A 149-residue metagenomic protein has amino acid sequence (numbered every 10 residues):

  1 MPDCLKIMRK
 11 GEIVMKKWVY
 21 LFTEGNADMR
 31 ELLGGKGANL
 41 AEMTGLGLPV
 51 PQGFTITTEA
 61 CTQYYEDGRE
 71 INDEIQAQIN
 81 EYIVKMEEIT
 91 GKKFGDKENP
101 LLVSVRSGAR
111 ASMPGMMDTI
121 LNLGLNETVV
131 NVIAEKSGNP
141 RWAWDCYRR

Functional and structural regions predicted by a protein language model:
L5, R9-R149: N-terminal beta-alpha lobe that positions the nucleotide/phosphoryl donor in ATP/NTP-coupled carboxylate activation
